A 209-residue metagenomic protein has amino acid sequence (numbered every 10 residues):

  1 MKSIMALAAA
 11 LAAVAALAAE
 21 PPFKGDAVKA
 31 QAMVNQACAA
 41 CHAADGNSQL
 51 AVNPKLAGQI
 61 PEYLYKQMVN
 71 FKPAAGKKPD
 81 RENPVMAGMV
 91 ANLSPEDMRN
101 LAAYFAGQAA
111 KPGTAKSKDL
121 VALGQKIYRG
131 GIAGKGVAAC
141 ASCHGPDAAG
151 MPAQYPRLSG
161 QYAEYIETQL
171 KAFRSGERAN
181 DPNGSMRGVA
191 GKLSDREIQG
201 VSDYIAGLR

Functional and structural regions predicted by a protein language model:
M1-K24, V69, A206-R209: N-terminal export/targeting leaders of redox proteins
L17-V34, N47-V52, G107-A133: Electrostatic cytochrome c docking/interface patches
F23-V28, A32-A37, A43-G46, I60 (+5 more regions): His/Met- and acidic-residue-enriched segments that coordinate or traffic transition-metal cofactors and support
Q31-A39, R129-A141, P156-T168: Sequence context surrounding c-type heme c attachment/ligation sites in exported
C38-A44, L101, V137-D147, V201: The canonical Cys-X-X-Cys-His
Q49-A57, F71-K116, P152-R157, R174-L208: Axial heme c-ligation environment in periplasmic c-type cytochrome domains
G58-E62, K66-Q67, P156, Q161-Y162: Extracellular/lumenal glycan-associated surfaces
